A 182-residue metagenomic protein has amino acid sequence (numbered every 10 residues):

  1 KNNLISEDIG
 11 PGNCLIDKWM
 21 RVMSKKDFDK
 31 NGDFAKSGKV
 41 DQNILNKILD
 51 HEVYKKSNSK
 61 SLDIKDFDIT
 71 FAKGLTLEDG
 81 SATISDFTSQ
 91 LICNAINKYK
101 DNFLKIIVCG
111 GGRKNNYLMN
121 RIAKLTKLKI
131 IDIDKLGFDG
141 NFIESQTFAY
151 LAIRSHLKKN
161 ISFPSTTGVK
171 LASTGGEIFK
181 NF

Functional and structural regions predicted by a protein language model:
K1, I5, V108, N115-R121: Acidic, glycine-enriched active-site microenvironments
K1-F34: Glycine-rich phosphate-binding loop of actin/hexokinase-like ATP-binding domains
K18-V22, N43-D50, R121, F148-L151 (+1 more regions): Alpha-helical scaffold segments in soluble metabolic enzymes
M23-F28, I96-Y99, I153-F163: Short helix-capping/linker segments at secondary-structure and domain boundaries
K25-K105, N116-K124: A contiguous, well-structured pocket-lining segment that forms one wall/lid of small-molecule binding clefts in soluble
L104-N115, S145: Glycine-rich beta-strand-to-loop/alpha-helix junction loops that act as flexible
I131-F182: Glycine-rich phosphate-binding/hydrolytic loop that grips phosphoryl groups
